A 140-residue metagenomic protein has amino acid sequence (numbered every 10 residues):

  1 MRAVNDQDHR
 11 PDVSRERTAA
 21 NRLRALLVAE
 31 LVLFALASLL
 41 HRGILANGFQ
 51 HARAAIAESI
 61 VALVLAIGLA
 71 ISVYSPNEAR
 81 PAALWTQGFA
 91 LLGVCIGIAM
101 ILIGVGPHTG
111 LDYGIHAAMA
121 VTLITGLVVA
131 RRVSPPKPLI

Functional and structural regions predicted by a protein language model:
R2-I140: Topology signature of small-to-medium multi-pass alpha-helical membrane proteins
